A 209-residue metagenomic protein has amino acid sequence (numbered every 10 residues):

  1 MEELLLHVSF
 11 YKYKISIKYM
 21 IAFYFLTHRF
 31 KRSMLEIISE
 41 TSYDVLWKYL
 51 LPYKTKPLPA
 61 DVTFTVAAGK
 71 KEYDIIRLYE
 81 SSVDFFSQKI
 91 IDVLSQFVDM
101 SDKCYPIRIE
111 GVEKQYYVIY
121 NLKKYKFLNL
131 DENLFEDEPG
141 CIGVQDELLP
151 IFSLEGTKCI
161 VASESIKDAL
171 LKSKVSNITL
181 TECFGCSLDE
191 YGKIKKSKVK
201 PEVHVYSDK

Functional and structural regions predicted by a protein language model:
L4: Cationic, low-complexity basic patches in intrinsically disordered or flexible, solvent-exposed regions
Y11-Y13: Intrinsic-disorder-associated, low-complexity terminal segments enriched in Asp/Asn/His/Tyr and depleted of Lys/Arg
S16-K18: Residues marking helix boundaries in flexible regions
I21-K70: A structured, charge-rich N-terminal accessory region that forms the first stable segment of a protein and links
A68-Q115: Short, well-structured hydrophobic secondary-structure segments
Y120-K209: Acidic, proline/glycine-rich low-complexity IDRs
